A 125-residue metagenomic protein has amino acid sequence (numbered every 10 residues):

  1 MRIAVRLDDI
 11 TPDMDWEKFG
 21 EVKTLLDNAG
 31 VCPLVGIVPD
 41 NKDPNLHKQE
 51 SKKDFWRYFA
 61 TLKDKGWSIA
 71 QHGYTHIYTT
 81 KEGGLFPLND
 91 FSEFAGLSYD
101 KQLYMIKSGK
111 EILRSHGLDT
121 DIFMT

Functional and structural regions predicted by a protein language model:
M1-S68: Active-site beta->alpha N-cap acidic-glycine motif
A4, L88-S92: Short glycine/proline-rich turn/loop motifs
D8, H72, F123: Conserved, mostly hydrophobic/aromatic
V38, Y74, T125: Short, well-ordered beta-to-alpha junction loops that form the rim of enzyme active sites and present histidine/acidic
F59-A60, F91-S98: Acidic, His- and aromatic-enriched active-site or binding-groove loops in soluble protein domains that engage sugars
S68-H76: Histidine-centered catalytic micro-motifs
I77-N89: Short, flexible, mixed-charge acidic loops at enzyme active sites
G96-T125: Catalytic domains of cell-wall/extracellular-matrix polysaccharide-remodeling enzymes, centered on de-N-acetylation
